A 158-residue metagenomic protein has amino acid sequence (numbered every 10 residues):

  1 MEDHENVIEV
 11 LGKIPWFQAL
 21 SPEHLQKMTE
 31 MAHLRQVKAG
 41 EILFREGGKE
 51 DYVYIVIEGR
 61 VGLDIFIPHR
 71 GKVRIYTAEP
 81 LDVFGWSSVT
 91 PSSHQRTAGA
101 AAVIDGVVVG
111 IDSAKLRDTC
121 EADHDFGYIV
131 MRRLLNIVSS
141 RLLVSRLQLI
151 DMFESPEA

Functional and structural regions predicted by a protein language model:
E2-E9: Cytoplasmic (intracellular) domains, linkers, and terminal tails of multi-pass ion channels
E9, F17, I75, V108-V109: A residue-level structural signature of the nucleotidyltransferase/glycosyltransferase Rossmann-like core
G12-D64: Regulatory nucleotide-sensing modules
P15-Q18, A32, D82, I104 (+1 more regions): Structural motif
S21, I65-I67, S88, D112 (+1 more regions): Short, flexible helix/strand-to-coil boundary loops that buttress conserved ligand/catalytic motifs in alpha/beta
L25, Q95-T97, A114-E154: A small-molecule sensor/coupling module
I42-I104: Cyclic nucleotide-binding regulatory domains
G106-K115: A short hydrophobic beta-strand segment most commonly corresponding to one strand of the jelly-roll/cupin
